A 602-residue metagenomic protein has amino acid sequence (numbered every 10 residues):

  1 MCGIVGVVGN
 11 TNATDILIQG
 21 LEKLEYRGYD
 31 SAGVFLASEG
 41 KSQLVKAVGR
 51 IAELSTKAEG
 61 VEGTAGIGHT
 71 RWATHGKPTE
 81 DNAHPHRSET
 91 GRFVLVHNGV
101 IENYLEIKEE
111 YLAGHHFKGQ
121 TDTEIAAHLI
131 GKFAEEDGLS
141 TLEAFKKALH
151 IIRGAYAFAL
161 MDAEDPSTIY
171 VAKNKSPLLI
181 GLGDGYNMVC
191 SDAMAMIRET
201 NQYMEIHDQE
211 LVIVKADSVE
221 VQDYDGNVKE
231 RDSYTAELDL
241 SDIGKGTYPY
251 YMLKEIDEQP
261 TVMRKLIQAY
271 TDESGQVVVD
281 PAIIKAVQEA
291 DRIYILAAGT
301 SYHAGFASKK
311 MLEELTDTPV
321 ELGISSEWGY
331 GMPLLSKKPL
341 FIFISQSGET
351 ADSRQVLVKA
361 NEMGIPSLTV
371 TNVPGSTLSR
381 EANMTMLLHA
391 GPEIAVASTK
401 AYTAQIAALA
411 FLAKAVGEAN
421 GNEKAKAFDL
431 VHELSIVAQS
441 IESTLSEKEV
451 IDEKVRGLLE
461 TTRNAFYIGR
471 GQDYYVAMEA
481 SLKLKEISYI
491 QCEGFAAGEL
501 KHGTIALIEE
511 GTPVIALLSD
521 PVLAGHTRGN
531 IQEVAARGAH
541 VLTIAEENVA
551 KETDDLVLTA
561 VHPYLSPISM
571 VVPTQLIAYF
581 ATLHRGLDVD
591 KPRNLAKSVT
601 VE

Functional and structural regions predicted by a protein language model:
M1-K245, P249, R264-Q268, D272-D291 (+4 more regions): Conserved short alpha-helical segments that host acidic/polar catalytic motifs at enzyme active sites
T11, S38, R198, F495 (+4 more regions): Gly/His-enriched, cation/cofactor- and phosphate-binding structural elements
G49, T64, G68-D81, A269-K285 (+3 more regions): Glycine-rich oxoanion-binding loops at beta->alpha junctions
A65, F93, R292-Y294, L340 (+3 more regions): Structural motif
P85-R87, Y170-V171, Y203-M204, L211 (+10 more regions): Replace "in large, NTP-powered and nucleic-acid-processing enzymes" with "in large, NTP-powered factors and other
I152-Y186, L459-E486, P521, R528: Acidic/histidine-rich
Q259-M263, I267-Y294, M384-P513, R585-E602: Active-site phosphate/pyrophosphate-binding segments
K285-I436, R470, L517-K551, L558 (+1 more regions): Glycine-rich phosphate-binding loops that contact phosphosugars or nucleotide phosphates
